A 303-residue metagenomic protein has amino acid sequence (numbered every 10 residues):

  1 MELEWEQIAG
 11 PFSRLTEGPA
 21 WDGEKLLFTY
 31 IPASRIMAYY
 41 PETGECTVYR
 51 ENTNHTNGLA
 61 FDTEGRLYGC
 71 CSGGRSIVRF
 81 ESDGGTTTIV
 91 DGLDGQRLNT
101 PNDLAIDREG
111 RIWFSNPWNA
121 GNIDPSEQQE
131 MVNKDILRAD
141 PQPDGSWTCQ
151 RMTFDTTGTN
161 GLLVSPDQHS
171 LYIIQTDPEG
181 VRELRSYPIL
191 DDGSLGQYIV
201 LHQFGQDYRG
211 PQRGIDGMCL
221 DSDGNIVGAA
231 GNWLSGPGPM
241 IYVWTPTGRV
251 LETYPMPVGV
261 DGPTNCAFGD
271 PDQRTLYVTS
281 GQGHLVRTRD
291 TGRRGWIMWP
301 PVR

Functional and structural regions predicted by a protein language model:
M1-F12, G44, Y198-I199, M298-R303: A short helix->beta-strand "capping" segment at the edge of beta-propeller domains
G10-K25, N52-C71, S76, L93-I112 (+5 more regions): Beta-rich, blade/repeat-based domains predominating in secreted/periplasmic proteins but also intracellular
I31, S72, P117-N119, T176 (+5 more regions): Short loop/turn segments immediately following the C-termini of beta-strands
R35-M37, S76-V78, K134-L137, E183-R185 (+2 more regions): A short loop-to-beta-strand structural motif that recurs across blades of beta-propeller domains
Y40-G44, E81-G85, D140-G145, P188-G193 (+2 more regions): Short loop/turn segments that connect beta-strands within beta-propeller blades
F114-M131, I174-T176, A229-S235, T288: Short, conserved, GDST-rich strand-edge loop motifs in beta-rich repeat architectures
E179-E183, I189, Q203-R249: Loop/turn-rich, solvent-exposed surfaces of beta-rich toroidal or solenoidal domains
T264-R303: Blade-level signature of beta-propeller repeat domains, shared across WD40, Kelch, NHL, RCC1 and BNR/Asp-box propellers
